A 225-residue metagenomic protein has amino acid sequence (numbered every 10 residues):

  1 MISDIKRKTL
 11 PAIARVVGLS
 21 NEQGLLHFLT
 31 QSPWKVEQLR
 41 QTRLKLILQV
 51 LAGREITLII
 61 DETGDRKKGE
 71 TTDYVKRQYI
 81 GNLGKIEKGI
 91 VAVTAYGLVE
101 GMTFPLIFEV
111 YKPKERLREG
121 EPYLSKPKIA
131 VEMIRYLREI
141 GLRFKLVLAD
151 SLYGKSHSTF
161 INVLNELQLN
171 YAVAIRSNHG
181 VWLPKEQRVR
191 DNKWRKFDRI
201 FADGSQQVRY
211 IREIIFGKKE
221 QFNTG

Functional and structural regions predicted by a protein language model:
M1-E70, T159, E166-A172, K193 (+1 more regions): Electropositive nucleic-acid engagement tracts
M1-I2, L10, L25-F28, V75 (+5 more regions): Long, contiguous hydrophobic alpha-helical segments, chiefly transmembrane helices and signal peptides
S3, R15, G81-K85, G120 (+1 more regions): Short, charged/polar micro-motifs that form catalytic or ligand-binding hotspots
Q23-H27, N82-F144: Electropositive, glycine- and tryptophan-enriched low-complexity nucleic-acid-binding patches
T30-T103, K112-K114, E213-G225: Active-site-proximal, Lys/Arg-enriched surface segment that forms a nucleic-acid-binding/basic interface patch
G101-V110, E115, E119, A172-G225: An anionic, glycine-rich sequence signature occurring as long contiguous blocks
E115-R190: Domain-level cores of phosphate- or acyl-group-handling catalytic modules
